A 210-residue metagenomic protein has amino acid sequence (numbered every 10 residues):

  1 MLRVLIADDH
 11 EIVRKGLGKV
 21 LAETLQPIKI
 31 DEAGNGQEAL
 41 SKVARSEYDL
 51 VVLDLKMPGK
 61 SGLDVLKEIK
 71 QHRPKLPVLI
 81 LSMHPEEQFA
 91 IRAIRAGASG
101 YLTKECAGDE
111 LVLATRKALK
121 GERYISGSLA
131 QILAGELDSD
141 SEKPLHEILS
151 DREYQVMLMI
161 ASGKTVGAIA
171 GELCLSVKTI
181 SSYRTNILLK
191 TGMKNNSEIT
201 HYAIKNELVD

Functional and structural regions predicted by a protein language model:
Q26-G34, K42, M193: Short hydrophobic/Thr-rich beta-strand motif most characteristic of the beta2 strand and flanking loop of CheY-like
N35-E38, S61-D64: Acidic catalytic/metal-coordinating carboxylates
S46-V52: Active-site beta3 strand of CheY-like receiver
D54, S82: Active-site residues of response regulator receiver
M57: Receiver (REC) domain active-site loop signature in two-component systems and cognate sites in sensor histidine kinases
F89-R95, G100-D151, Q155, L208-V209: Short, flexible helix-to-coil linker/hinge segments that flank and couple to helix-turn-helix
E142-K178: Helix-turn-helix DNA-binding segment
T165-E198: Recognition helix of helix-turn-helix DNA-binding domains
